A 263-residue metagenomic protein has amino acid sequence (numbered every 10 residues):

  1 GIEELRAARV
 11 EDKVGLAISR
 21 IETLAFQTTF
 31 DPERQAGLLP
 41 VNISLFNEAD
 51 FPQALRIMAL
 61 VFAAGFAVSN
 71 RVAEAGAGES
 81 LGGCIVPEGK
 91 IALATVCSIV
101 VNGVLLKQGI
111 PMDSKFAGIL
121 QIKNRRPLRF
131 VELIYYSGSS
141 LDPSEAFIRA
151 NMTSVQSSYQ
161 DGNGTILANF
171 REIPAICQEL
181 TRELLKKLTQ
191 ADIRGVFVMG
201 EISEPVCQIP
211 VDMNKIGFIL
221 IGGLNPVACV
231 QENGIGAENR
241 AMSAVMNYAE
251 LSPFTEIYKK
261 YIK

Functional and structural regions predicted by a protein language model:
G1-R9: Basic, amphipathic "hinge/linker" alpha-helix immediately C-terminal to the N-terminal HTH DNA-binding motif
I2-E3, V14-G15, R34-K263: Conserved mixed alpha/beta catalytic, RNA-binding, or beta-rich assembly cores of soluble enzyme, regulatory
A8-L39: Cofactor- and metal-binding active-site motifs of prokaryotic enzymes that mediate redox/radical or nucleophilic
